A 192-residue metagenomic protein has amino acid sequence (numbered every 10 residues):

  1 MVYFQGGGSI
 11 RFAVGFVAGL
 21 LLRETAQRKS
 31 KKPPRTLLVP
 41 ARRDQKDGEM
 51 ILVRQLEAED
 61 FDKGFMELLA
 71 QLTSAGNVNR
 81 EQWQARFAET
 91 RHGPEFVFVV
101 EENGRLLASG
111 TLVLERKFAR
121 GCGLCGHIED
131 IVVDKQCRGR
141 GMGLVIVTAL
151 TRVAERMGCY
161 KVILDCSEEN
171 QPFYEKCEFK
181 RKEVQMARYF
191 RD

Functional and structural regions predicted by a protein language model:
V2-K29: Terminal signal-anchor or tail-anchor transmembrane helices that tether membrane-associated enzymes to cellular
L38-Q82: Short amphipathic alpha-helix that is part of the acyltransferase structural core
I51, G104-S109, G126: Glycine-rich phosphate/pyrophosphate-binding loop shared by adenosine-nucleotide-utilizing enzymes
A88-V99, H127, Q185: A short helix-loop-beta-strand connector motif used in the catalytic cores of GNAT acetyltransferases and, in some
V99, R105-L114, V132: Conserved beta-strand in the GNAT
V133, G139-R152: Conserved acetyl-CoA-binding loop-helix of GNAT-fold acetyltransferases
V147, A154-C166: Conserved GNAT acetyl-CoA-binding A-motif
I163-P172, A187-R191: Conserved beta-strand-loop-alpha-helix junction that forms the acyl-donor binding cleft
